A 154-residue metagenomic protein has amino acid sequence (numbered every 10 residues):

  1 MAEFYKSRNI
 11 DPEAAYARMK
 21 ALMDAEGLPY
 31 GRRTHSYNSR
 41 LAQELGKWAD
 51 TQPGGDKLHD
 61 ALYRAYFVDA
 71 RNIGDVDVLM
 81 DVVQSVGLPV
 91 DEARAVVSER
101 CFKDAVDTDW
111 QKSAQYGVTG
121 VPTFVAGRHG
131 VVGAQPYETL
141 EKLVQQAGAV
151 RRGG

Functional and structural regions predicted by a protein language model:
M1-Y66: Structural alpha/beta surface segment adjacent to cysteine/selenocysteine redox centers across thiol/disulfide enzymes
K47, T51-K57, A61-G154: C-terminal cap of thioredoxin/glutaredoxin-like
